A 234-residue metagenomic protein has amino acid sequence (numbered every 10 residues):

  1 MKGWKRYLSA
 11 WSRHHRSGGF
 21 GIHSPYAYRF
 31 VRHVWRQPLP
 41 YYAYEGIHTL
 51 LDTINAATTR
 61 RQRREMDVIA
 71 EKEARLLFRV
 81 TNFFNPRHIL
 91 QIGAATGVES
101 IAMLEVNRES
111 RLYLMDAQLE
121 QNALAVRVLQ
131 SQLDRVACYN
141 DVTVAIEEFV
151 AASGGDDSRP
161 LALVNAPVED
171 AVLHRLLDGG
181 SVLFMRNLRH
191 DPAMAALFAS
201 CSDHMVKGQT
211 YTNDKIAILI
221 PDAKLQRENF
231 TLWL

Functional and structural regions predicted by a protein language model:
M1-L161, P167-S181, R189-L234: A short alpha-helical cap/connector motif
